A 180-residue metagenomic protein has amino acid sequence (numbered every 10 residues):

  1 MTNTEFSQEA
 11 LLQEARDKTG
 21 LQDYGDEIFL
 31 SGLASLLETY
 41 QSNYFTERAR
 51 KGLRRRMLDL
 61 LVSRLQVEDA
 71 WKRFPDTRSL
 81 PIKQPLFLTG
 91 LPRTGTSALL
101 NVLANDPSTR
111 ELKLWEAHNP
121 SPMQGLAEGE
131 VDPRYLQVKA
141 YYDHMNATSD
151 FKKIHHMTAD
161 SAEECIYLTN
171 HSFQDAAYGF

Functional and structural regions predicted by a protein language model:
T2-S31: N-terminal accessory segments
K18-Q22, N43, R64, E68 (+2 more regions): Short secondary-structure junctions and interdomain/linker hinges
G20-R64: Charged, amphipathic alpha-helical linker segments immediately N-terminal to NTP-binding catalytic cores
D69-S79: Pre-Walker A adenine-sensing motif
I82-L86: Pre-Walker A (Motif I) flank of P-loop NTPase domains
F87-P107: Glycine-rich phosphate-binding P-loop
N105-W115: Post-Walker A helix-loop "phosphate-sensing" segment adjacent to the P-loop in P-loop NTPases
E116-F180: PAPS-dependent sulfation machinery
